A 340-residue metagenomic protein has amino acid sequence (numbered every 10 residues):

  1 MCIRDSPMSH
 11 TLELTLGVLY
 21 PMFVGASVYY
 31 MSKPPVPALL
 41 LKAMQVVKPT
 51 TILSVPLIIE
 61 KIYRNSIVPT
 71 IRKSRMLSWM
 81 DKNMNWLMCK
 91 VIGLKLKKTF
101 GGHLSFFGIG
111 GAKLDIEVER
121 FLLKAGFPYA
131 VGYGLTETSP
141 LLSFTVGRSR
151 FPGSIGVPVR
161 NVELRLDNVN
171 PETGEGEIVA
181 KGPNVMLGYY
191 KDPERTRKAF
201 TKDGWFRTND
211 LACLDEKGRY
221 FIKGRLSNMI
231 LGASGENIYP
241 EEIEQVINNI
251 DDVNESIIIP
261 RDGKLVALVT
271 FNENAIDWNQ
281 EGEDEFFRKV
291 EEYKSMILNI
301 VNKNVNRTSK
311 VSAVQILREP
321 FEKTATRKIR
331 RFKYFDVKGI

Functional and structural regions predicted by a protein language model:
M1-D5: Conserved small/polar residues in nucleotide/adenosyl-binding loops
T11-L94, H103: Conserved AMP-binding/adenylation subdomain of ANL enzymes
Y29-M31, K82, F107, L114-G176 (+2 more regions): Conserved ATP-binding loop and adjacent catalytic segment of the adenylate-forming AMP-binding
N83-I116, E291-K310: Alpha-helix-centered segments that form part of catalytic cores
R165, E172-G232, N237: Conserved ATP-binding/catalytic segment of the ANL
V185, R219-N248, A275-R288, N306-S312: Adenylate-forming
L211, N249-E273: C-terminal boundary motif of the adenylate-forming
I230, E255, G263, L298-I340: Conserved C-terminal "lid"/linker of ANL adenylate-forming enzymes
